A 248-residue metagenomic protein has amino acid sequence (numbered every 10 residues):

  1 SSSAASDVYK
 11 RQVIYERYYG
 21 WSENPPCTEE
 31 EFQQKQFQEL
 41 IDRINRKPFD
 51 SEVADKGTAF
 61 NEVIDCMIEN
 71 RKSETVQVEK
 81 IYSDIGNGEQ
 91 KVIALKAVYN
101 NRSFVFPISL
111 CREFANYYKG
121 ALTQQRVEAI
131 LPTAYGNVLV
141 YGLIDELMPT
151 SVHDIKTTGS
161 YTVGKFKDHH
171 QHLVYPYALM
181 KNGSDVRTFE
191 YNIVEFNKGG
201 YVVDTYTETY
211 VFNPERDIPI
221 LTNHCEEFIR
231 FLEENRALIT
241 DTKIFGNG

Functional and structural regions predicted by a protein language model:
S1-A5: Positively charged, low-complexity/disordered segments
S6-L143, T242-F245: Metal-dependent nuclease catalytic cores that hydrolyze phosphodiester bonds in DNA/RNA, characterized by
F60-N61, I144-Y161, Y175: Conserved catalytic cores of phosphodiester-cleaving nucleases, focusing on short active-site segments
I64, I68-K72, T157-S160, M180-S184: Hydrophobic/aromatic-lined pockets within catalytic cores
V127, K156-T157, I193: Short, structured patches in soluble enzyme cores that scaffold and shape functional sites
Y161-D168: Active-site-adjacent loop/helix micro-motif of nuclease/hydrolase catalytic cores
H169-L179: An active-site-proximal "capping" alpha-helix that borders the catalytic cofactor pocket
K181-G248: Metal-dependent nuclease catalytic regions and adjoining charged, substrate-binding loops involved in nucleic-acid end
